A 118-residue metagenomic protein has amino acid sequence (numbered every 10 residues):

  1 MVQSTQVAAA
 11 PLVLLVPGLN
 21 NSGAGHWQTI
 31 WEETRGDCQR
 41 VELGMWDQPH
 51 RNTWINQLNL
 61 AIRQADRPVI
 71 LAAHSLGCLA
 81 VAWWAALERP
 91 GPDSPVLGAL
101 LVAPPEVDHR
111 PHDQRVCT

Functional and structural regions predicted by a protein language model:
V2-Q3, V7-R67: Active-site catalytic motif of lipid deacylating hydrolases and related acyltransferases
T5, G98, H109-T118: The feature captures the conserved acid-bearing segment of alpha/beta-hydrolase catalytic domains
G18, L43-W46, A99-H109: Active-site nucleophile loop of the alpha/beta-hydrolase fold
A24-H26, A80-W83, R110-H112: Short glycine-/acidic-enriched loop or helix-start segments at secondary-structure transitions that form or flank
Q28-W31, W54-I55, A85-E88, D113-C117: Short, glycine/charged-enriched secondary-structure capping and boundary segments
L71-A82: Gly/Ala-rich beta-loop-alpha elbow adjacent to hydrolase catalytic centers
W83-G98: Conserved hydrolase catalytic core segment
